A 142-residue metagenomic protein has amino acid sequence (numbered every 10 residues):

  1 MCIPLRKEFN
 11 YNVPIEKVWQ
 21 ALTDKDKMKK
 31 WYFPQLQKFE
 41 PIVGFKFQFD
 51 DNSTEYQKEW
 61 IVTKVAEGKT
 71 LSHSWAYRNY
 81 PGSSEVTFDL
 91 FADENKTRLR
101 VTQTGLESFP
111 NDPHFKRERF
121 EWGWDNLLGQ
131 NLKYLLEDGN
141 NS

Functional and structural regions predicted by a protein language model:
M1-K38: Hydrophobic ligand-binding cavity/cleft-lining segments
E8-N12, Q48-D50, I61, D89: Generic structural detector for well-ordered beta-strands
F9, V101-T104: Short, hydrophobic/aromatic-enriched beta-strand segments in well-ordered soluble domains
V18-W19, M28, F47, V62 (+4 more regions): Hydrophobic pocket/interface hotspot
T23, T97, T102: Ser/Thr-centric signal marking residues that sit in or immediately flank functional binding/regulatory motifs
K38, S53-K96, T104-E107: Hydrophobic-ligand binding "helix-grip"
P41-K46: Short coil-to-beta transition motif at edge beta-strands of beta-rich domains
T104-S142: A conserved amphipathic terminal alpha-helix motif
